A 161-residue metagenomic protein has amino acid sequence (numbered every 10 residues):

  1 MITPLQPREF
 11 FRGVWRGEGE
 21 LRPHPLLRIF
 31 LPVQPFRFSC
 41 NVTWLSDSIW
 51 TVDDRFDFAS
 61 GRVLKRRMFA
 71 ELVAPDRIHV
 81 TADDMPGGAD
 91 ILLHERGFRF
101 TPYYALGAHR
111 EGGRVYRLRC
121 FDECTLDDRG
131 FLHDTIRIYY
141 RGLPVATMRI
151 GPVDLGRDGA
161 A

Functional and structural regions predicted by a protein language model:
M1, D76-A161: Beta-sheet ligand-binding and adhesion/scaffold domains
M1-T51, D57-A59, F131, T135-R137 (+1 more regions): Amphipathic/hydrophobic helical signal segments and adjacent flexible N-terminal regions that mediate secretion
E18-G113: Central antiparallel beta-sheet cores of small beta-barrel/beta-sandwich binding domains
